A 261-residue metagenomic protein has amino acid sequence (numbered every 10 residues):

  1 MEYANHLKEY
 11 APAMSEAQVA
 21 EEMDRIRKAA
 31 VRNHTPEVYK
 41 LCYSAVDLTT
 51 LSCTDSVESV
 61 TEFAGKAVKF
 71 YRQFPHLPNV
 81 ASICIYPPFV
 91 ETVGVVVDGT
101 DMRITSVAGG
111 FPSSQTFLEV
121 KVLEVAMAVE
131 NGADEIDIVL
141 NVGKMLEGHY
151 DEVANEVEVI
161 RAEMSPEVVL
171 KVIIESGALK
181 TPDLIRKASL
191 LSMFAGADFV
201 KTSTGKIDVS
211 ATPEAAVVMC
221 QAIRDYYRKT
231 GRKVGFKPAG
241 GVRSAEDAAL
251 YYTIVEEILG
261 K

Functional and structural regions predicted by a protein language model:
M1-Y43: Charged, compositionally biased N-terminal leader segments and the immediate start of the first structured element
A29, N33-Y43, T54-P78, P88-F236 (+1 more regions): Alpha/beta enzyme core
I83-I85: Short, hydrophobic beta-strand segments that form beta-sheet elements in well-ordered domains
